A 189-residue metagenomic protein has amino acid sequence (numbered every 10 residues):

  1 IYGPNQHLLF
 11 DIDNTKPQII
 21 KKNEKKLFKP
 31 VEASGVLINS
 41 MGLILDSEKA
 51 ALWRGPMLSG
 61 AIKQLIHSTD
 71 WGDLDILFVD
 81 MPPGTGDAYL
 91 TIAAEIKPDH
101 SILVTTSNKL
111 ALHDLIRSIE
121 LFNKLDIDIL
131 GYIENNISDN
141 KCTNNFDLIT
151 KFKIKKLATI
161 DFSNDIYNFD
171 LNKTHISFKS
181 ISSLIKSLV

Functional and structural regions predicted by a protein language model:
I1-G3, I44-E48, P83-G84, S107-A111 (+2 more regions): Conserved nucleotide-binding/hydrolysis micro-motifs of P-loop NTPases
I1-I44: Phosphate-binding loop that captures ATP/GTP phosphates
Q6, N39, I62, D80 (+4 more regions): Residue-level signature of catalytic and energy-coupling elements of molecular machines, predominantly ATP/GTP-dependent
V31-E32, S68-G72, A94-K97, K124-D126: Conserved catalytic network of the ASCE P-loop NTPase/AAA+ motor domain
S40, I102-T106, Y132-N135: Conserved beta-strand segments of the P-loop GTPase G domain that flank and frequently precede/overlap
G42-I92: Phosphate-binding/switch loop-helix module in NTP-utilizing enzymes
G72-T85, K97-S118: Conserved Switch II/interswitch segment of TRAFAC-class P-loop GTPases
I119-V189: C-terminal lobe/tail of nucleotide-utilizing enzymes
